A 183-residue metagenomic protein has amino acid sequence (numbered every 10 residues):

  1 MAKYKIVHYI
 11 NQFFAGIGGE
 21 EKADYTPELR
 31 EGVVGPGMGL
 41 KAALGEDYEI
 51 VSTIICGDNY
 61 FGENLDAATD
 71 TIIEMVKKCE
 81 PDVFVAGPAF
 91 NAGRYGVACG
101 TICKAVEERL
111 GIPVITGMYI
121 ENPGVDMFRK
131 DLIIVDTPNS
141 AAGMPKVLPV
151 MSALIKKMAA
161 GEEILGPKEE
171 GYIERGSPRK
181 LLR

Functional and structural regions predicted by a protein language model:
M1-R183: An N-terminal assembly and electron-transfer interface module characteristic of large anaerobic redox and radical
